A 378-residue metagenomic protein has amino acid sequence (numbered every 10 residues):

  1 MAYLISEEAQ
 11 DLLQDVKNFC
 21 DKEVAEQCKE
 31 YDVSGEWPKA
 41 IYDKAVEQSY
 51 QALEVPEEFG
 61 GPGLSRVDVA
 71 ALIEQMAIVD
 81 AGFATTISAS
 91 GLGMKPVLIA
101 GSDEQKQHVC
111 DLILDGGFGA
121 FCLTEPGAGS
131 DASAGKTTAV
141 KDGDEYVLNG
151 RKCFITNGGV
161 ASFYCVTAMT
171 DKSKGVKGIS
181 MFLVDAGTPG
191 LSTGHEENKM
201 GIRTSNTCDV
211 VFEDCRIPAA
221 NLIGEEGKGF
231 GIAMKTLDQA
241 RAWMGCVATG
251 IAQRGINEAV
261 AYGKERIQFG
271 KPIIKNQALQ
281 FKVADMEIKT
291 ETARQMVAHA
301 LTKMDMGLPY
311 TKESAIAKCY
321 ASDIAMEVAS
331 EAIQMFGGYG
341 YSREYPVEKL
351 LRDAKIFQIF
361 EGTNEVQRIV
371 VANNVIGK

Functional and structural regions predicted by a protein language model:
M1-V79, F83, A100-E104, G116 (+5 more regions): Alpha-helical interface subdomain recognition
S49, I73-A77, A168, V184-P189 (+1 more regions): Short Ser/Thr-interspersed hydrophobic loop/turn segments at strand-loop and sheet-helix junctions that line or gate
I87, G127-S130, F154-N157, D171-S173 (+1 more regions): Short Gly/Pro-enriched turn/cap motifs at secondary-structure boundaries
G91-A100: Helix-loop "lid/cap" segments that line or gate small-molecule binding pockets
D115-T124: A short, Trp-centered hydrophobic/proline-enriched beta-strand micro-motif
A134-K136, G187-P218: Flexible, small-/acidic-enriched active-site or ligand-binding loops
N149-T193: A short core secondary-structure module
E213-I232: Long, acidic (Asp/Glu-rich), low-complexity accessory segments flanking structured domains
